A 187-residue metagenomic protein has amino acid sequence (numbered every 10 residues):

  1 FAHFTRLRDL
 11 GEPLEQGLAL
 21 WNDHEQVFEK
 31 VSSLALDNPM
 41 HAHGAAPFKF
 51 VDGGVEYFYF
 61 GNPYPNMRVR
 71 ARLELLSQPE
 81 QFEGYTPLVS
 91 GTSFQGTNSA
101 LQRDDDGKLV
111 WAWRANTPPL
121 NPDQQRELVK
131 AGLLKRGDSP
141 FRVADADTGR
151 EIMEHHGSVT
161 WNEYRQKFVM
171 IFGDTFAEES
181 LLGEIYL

Functional and structural regions predicted by a protein language model:
F1-L187: Carbohydrate-active catalytic/glycan-binding domains of CAZyme proteins, especially the secreted or lumenal ectodomains
